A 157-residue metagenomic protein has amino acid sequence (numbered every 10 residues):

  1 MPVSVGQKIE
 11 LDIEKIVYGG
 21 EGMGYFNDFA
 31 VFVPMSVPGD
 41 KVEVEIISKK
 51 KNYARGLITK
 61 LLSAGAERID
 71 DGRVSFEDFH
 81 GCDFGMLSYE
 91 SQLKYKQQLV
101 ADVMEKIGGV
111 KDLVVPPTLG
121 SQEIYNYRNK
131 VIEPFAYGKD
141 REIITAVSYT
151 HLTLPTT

Functional and structural regions predicted by a protein language model:
M1-S75, S148-Y149: Terminal RNA-binding accessory module
P38, K106-P117: Long, basic N-terminal domains or extensions that often function in RNA/ssDNA interaction or organelle/cellular
S63, L87, E105-G109, A136: Non-catalytic alpha-helical coupling and interface elements of nucleotide-dependent molecular machines and regulators
A64-L93: Cysteine-cluster motifs in flexible loop/terminal segments that predominantly coordinate metals
C82, K96, V100-I107: Small-residue-enriched alpha-helical segments and adjacent helix-cap loops that form tight helix-helix packing
L113-D140: Composition-driven low-complexity segments enriched in polar/acidic and proline residues
K139-S148: Short, intrinsically disordered, charge-balanced linker/junction segments flanking boundaries in proteins
T150-T156: Conserved small/polar residues in nucleotide/adenosyl-binding loops
